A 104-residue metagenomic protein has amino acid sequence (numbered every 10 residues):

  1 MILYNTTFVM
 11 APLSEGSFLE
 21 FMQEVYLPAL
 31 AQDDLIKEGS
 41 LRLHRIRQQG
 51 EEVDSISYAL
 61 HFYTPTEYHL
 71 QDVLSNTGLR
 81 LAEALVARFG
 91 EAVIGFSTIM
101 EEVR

Functional and structural regions predicted by a protein language model:
M1-L3, M10, F18, L81-G90: A generic structural signal for ordered secondary structure
I2-V9, R42-N76: Short, well-ordered beta-strand segments in beta-rich or mixed alpha/beta enzyme and ligand-binding folds
L13-S17, Y68: A generic structural signal for alpha-helix starts
G16-L43, R80-E83: Short amphipathic alpha-helical segments
P28-D34, T64-H69, A84-F89: Glycine-rich loops and low-complexity Gly/Arg-rich segments that provide flexible linkers or classic glycine-based
S40-I56, E83-R104: Glycine-rich beta-strand-turn "strand-cap" elements at beta-sheet edges
